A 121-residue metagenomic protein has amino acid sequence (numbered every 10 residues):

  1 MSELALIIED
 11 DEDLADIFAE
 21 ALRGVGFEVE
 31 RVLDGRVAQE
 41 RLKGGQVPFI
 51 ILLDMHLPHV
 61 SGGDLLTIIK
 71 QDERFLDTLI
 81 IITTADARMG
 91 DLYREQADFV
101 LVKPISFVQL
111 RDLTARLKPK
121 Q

Functional and structural regions predicted by a protein language model:
E9: Conserved acidic carboxylate
E12-E30, F99: Two-component/phosphorelay signaling modules centered on CheY-like receiver
R31-I50: Acidic, metal-coordinating helix/loop segments flanking the phosphotransfer/catalytic sites of two-component signaling
D54: Active-site residues of response regulator receiver
P58: The feature encodes the CheY-like receiver
T83-T84: Hydrophobic/aromatic residues positioned on beta-strands within the core alpha/beta folds
I105-L117: C-terminal output helix
